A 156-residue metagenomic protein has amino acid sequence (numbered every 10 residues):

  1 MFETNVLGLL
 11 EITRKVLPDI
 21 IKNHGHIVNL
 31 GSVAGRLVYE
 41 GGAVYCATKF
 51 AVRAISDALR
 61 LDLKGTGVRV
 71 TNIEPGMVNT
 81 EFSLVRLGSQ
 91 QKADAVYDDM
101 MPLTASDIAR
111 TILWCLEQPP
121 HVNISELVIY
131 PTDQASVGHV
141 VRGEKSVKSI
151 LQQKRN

Functional and structural regions predicted by a protein language model:
M1: A hydrophobic alpha-helix adjacent to the NAD(P)-binding/active-site core of NAD(P)-dependent oxidoreductases, strongly
T13, T48: Active-site helix of classical SDR
K15-H24: A short helix-coil junction within the Rossmann-fold of NAD(P)-dependent oxidoreductases
P18, L61-K64: Alpha-helical segment proximal to the catalytic Tyr-Lys
S32: Residue(s) in the substrate-gating loop at a strand-loop-helix junction that position the organic substrate next
Y39-A43, M100: Active-site loop immediately N-terminal to the catalytic Tyr-X3-Lys motif of short-chain dehydrogenase/reductase
N72-I73, Q91-G138: C-terminal helical subdomain
